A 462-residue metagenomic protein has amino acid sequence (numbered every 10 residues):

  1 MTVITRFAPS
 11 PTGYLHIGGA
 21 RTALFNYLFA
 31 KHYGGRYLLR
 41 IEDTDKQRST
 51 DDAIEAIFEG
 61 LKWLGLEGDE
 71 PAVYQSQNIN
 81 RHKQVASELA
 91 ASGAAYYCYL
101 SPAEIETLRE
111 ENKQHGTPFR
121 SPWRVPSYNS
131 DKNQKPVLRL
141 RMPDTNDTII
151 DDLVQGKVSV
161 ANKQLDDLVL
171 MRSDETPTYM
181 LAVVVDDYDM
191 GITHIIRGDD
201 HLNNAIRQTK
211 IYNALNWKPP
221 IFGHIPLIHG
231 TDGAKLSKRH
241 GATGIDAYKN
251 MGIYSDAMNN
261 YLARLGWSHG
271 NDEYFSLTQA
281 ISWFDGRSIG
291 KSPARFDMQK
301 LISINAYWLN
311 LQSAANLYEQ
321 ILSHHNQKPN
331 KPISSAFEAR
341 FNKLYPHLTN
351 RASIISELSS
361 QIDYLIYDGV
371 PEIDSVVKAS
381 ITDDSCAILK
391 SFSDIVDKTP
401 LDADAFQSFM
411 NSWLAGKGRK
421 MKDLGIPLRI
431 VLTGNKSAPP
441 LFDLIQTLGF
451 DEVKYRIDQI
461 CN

Functional and structural regions predicted by a protein language model:
M1-K113, N204-W217: N-terminal Rossmann-like or analogous alpha/beta NTP/dinucleotide-binding catalytic cores that position adenine
R6-P11, L39-D43, M190-I195, T243 (+2 more regions): Glycine- and acidic
A20-L24, D256, K422: Short, acidic loop-beta-alpha module within alpha/beta folds
F58, K83-A90, N259-L262, I281 (+2 more regions): Non-transmembrane alpha-helical segments in soluble domains of secreted/periplasmic/extracellular proteins
Y96-H224, H229-L236, G244, H269: Active-site cores that bind ATP or allylic diphosphates and position pyrophosphate for catalysis
L215-I221, I225-P371, T433-N462: Catalytic adenosine-cofactor/nucleotide-binding cores of aminoacyl-tRNA synthetases and other
S393-K422: C-terminal hydrophobic structural anchor segments that stabilize assembly/packing rather than catalytic chemistry
